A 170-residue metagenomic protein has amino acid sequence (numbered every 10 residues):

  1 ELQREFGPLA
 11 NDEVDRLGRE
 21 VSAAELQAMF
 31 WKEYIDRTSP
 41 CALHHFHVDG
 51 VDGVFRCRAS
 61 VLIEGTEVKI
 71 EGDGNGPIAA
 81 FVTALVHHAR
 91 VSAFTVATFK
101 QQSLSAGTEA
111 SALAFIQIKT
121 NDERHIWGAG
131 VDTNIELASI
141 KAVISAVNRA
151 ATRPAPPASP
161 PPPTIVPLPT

Functional and structural regions predicted by a protein language model:
E1-T170: Terminal or standalone catalytic/regulatory effector modules within metabolic enzymes and repeat proteins
